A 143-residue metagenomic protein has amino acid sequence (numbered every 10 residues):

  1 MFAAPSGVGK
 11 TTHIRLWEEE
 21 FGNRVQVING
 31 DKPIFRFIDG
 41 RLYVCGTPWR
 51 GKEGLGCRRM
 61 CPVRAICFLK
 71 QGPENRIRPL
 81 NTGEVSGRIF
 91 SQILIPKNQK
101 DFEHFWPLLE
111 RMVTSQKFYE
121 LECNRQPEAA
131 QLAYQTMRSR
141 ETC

Functional and structural regions predicted by a protein language model:
M1-A4, E19-C143: Glycine-rich, often acidic-flanked micro-motifs that create phosphate/phosphodiester-binding or positioning elements
K10: Conserved lysine of the Walker
H13-I14: Post-Walker A alpha-helix
